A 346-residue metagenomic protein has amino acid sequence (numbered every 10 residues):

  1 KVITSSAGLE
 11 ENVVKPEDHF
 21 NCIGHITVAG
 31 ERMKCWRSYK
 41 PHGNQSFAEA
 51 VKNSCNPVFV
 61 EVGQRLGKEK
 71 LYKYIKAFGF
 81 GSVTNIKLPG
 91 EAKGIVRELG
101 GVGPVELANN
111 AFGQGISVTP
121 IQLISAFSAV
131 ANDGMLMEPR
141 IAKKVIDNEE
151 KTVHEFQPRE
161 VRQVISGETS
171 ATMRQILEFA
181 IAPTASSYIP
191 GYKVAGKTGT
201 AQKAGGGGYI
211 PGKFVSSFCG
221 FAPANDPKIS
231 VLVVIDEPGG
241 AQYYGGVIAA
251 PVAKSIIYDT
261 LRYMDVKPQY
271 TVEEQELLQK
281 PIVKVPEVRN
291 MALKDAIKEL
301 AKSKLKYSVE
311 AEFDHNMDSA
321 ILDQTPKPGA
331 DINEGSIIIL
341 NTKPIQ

Functional and structural regions predicted by a protein language model:
I3-I235: Beta-lactam-recognizing serine transpeptidase/beta-lactamase-like catalytic domain environment
V96, G191, V233-Q346: Ligand-recognition elements built from short beta-strands and adjacent flexible loops
